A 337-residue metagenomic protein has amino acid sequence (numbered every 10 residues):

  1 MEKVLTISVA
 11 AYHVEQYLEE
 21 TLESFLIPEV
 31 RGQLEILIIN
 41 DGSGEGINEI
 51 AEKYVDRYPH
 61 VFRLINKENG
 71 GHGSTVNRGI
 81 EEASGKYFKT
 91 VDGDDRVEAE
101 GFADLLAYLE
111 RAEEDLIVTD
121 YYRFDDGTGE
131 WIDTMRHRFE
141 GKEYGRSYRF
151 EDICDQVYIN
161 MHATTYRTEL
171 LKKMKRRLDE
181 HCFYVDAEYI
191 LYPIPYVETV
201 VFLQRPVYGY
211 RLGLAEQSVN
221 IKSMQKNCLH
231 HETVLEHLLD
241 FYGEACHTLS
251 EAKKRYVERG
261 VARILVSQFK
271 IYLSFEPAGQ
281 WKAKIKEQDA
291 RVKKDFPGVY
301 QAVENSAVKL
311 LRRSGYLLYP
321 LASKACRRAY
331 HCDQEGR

Functional and structural regions predicted by a protein language model:
V14-I27: Short, well-formed alpha-helical segments that are part of the catalytic scaffolds of diverse glycosyltransferases
E19, E45-Y54, E100: Acidic helix N-cap motif at the loop->helix transition within catalytic regions of sugar-transfer enzymes
Q33-G42, R63-E68: Short beta-strand/loop segment that forms part of the nucleotide-sugar
N40-E49, G71: A conserved acidic beta->alpha catalytic loop
K67-A83: Glycine-rich, basic loop-to-helix element that forms the pyrophosphate-binding segment of sugar-nucleotide handling
H72, V76, G93-V201, Y208-Q225: Donor-binding/catalytic cores of nucleotide-activated saccharide and glycerol-phosphate transferases/polymerases
F88: Short aromatic/hydrophobic "clamp" motif used to bind/position activated sugar donors
E114, L273-R337: Membrane-interface aromatic/basic loop that binds lipid-linked glycans or pyrophosphate carriers, typified by
